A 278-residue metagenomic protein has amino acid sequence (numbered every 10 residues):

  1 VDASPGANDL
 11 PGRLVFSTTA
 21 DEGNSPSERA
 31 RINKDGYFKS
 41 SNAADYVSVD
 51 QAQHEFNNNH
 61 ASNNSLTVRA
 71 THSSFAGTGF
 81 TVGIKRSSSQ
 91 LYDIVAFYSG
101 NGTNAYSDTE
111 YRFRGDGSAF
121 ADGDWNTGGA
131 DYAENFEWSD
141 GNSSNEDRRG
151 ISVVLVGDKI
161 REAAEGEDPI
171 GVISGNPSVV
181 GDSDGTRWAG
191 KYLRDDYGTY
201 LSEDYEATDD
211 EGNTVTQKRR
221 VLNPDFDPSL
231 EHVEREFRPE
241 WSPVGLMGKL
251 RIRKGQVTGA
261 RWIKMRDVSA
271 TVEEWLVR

Functional and structural regions predicted by a protein language model:
V1-T127, S143, V156-D158, A164-E167 (+1 more regions): Trimeric beta-solenoid/beta-helix "fiber body" segments of extracellular/virion adhesins and depolymerases
G36-Y37, F97-N101, T109-R278: Extracellular receptor-binding modules and their adjoining Ser/Thr/Gly/Asp/Asn-rich linkers
